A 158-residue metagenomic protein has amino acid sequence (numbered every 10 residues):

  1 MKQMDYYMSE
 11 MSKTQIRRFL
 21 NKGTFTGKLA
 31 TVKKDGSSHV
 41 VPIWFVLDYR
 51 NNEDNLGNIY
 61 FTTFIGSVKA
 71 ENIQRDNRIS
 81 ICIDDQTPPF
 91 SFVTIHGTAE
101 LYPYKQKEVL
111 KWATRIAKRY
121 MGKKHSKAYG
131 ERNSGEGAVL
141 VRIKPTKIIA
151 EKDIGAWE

Functional and structural regions predicted by a protein language model:
K2-K28: Short, basic/aromatic recognition patches
K2-M11, S91-E158: Charged, gly/pro-rich active-site loop segments
S12-I16, K69, W112: Hydrophobic alpha-helical segments typical of transmembrane helices and their membrane-interface/capping positions
I16, F25, G57, S91 (+1 more regions): A generic secondary-structure signal marking the coil-to-beta-strand transition
L20-N21, Q74-R75, S134: Alpha-helix boundary recognition
T24-I65, I73, I79-I83, V93-T94: Short beta-strand segments
T63-V68, Y120: Short, solvent-exposed aromatic-acidic interface loops
T87: Short His-centered aromatic/hydrophobic patch
